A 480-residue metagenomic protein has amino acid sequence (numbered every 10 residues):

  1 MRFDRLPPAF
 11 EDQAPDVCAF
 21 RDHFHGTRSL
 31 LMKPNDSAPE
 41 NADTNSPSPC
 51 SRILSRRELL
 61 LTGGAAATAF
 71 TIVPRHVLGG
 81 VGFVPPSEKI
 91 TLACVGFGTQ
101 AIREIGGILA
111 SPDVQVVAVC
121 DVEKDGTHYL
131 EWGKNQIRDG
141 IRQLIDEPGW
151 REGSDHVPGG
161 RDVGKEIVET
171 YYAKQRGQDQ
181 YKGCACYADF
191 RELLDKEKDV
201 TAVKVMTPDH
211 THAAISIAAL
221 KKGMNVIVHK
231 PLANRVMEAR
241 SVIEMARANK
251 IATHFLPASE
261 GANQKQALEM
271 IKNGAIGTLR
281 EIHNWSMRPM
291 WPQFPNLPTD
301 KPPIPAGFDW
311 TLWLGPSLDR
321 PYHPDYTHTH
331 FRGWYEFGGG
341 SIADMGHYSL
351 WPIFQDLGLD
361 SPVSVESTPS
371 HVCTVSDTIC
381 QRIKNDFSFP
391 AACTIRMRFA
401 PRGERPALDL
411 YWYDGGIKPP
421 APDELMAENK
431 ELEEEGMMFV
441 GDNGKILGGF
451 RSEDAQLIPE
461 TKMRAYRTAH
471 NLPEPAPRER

Functional and structural regions predicted by a protein language model:
C18, H23-H25, S29, K33-M224 (+1 more regions): N-terminal glycine-/serine-/threonine-rich beta1-alpha1-beta2 phosphate-ribose binding loop of Rossmann-like
T91-V95, V116-D121, C186, K204-V205 (+9 more regions): Structural recognition of the beta-strand scaffold that forms the well-ordered cores of secreted hydrolase catalytic
F97, A306-R480: Glycine-rich, aromatic-lined ligand/substrate-binding cores of catalytic and carbohydrate-binding domains
A101-E104, G126-Y129, K196, W291-Q293 (+3 more regions): Short, solvent-exposed loop/turn elements at domain surfaces
I102, A213, I217, R240 (+4 more regions): A structural signal for well-ordered alpha-helical segments within the folded catalytic domains of diverse enzymes
N225, A233-L312: A contiguous active-site-proximal alpha/beta segment in oxidoreductase catalytic domains
